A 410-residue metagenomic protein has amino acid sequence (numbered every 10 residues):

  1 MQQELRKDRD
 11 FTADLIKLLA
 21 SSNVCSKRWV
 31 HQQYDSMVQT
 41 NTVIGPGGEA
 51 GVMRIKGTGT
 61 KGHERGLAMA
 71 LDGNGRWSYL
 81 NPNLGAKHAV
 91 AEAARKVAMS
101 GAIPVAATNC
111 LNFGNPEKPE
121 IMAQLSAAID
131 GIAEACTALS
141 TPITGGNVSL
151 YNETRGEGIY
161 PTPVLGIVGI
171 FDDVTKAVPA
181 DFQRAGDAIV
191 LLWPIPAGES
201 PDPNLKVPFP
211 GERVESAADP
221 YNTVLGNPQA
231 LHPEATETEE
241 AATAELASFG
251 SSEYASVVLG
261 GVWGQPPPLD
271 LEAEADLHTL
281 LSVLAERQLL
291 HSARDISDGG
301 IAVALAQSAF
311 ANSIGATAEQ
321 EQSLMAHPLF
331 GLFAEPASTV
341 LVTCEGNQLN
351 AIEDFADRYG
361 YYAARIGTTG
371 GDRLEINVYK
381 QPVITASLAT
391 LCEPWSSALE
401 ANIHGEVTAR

Functional and structural regions predicted by a protein language model:
M1-K206, P210, S216-P228, A242-R410: Glycine/proline-enriched, intrinsically flexible loops and inter-domain linkers
P220, P233-A235, E240: Low-complexity intrinsically disordered segments
